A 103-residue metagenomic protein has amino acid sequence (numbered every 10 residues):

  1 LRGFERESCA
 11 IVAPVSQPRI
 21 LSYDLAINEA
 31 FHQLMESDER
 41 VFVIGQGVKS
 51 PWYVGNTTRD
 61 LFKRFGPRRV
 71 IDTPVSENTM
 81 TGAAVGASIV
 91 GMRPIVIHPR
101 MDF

Functional and structural regions predicted by a protein language model:
R2-F103: Thiamine diphosphate
